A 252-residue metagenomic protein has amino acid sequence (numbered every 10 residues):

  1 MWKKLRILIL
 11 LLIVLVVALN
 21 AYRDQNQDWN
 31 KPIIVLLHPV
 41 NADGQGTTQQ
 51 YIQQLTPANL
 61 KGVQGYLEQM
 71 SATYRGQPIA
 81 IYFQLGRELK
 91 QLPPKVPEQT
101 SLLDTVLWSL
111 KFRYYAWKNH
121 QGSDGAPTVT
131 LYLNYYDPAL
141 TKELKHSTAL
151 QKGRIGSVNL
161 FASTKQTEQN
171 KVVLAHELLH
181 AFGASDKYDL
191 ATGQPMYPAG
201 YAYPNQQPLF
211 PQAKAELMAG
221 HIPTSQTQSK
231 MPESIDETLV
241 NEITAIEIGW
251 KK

Functional and structural regions predicted by a protein language model:
M1-K3, L10-V17, S147-K152, G156 (+2 more regions): Metalloprotease/metallohydrolase-associated module, dominated by Zn2+-dependent proteases
W2-L11, L15-D124, Y135: Propeptide-to-catalytic entry region of secreted or membrane-anchored zinc metalloproteases
V40-D43, L133-T141, H221-P223: Short, flexible beta-strand-to-coil junctions
G44-Q50, L140-K142, S225-S229: Short, solvent-exposed loop/turn elements at domain surfaces
T47-N59, L150, A162-K171, F210: Extracytoplasmic/periplasmic, Sec-exported soluble proteins
N59, V63, N170-L174, M231 (+1 more regions): Stable alpha-helical elements in mature extracytoplasmic
G86-V172, D189, G193: Acidic/His-rich structured neighborhood in mature extracellular/periplasmic domains
Q169-K187: Active-site recognition of the HExxH zinc-binding catalytic motif
